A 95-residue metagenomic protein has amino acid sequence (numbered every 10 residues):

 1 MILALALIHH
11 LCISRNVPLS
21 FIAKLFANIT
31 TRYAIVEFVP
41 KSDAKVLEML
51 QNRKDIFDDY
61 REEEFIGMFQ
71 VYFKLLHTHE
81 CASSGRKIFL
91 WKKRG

Functional and structural regions predicted by a protein language model:
I2-L3: A conserved beta-strand element that flanks and buttresses the S-adenosyl-L-methionine
L7: Hydrophobic adenine-recognition pocket in adenosine-nucleotide-binding enzymes
H10-I13, S42-L47, R86-K87: Short catalytic/ligand-binding loop motif for oxyanion handling, primarily in non-cytosolic enzymes, centered on
L11-N16, E48-E63: Acceptor-substrate binding/catalytic loop of class I
F21-I22, F65: A general structural detector for well-ordered alpha-helical segments in enzyme core domains, enriched
I22-K45: Conserved beta-strand signature within the Rossmann-like core of class I S-adenosyl-L-methionine
D55-H77: Short alpha-helix
L76-G95: Core SAM-dependent methyltransferase catalytic element
